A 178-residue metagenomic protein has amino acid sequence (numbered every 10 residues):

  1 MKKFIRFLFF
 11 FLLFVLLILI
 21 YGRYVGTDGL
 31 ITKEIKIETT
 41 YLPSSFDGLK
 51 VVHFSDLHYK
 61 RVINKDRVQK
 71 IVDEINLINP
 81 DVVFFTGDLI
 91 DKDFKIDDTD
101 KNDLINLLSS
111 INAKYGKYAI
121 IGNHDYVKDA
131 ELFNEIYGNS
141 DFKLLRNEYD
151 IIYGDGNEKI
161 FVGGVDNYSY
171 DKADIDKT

Functional and structural regions predicted by a protein language model:
M1-S45: N-terminal membrane-anchoring alpha-helices
K2, I96-D100, V165-K172: Short acidic/polar alpha-helix capping motifs at helix-coil junctions
Y24, I121-H124, D166: Conserved residues at beta->alpha junctions
T32, V51-F54, V162: Hydrophobic residues on conserved beta-strands that form the core of alpha/beta folds
T32-T39, K70, D103-N106, G138-Y149 (+1 more regions): Alpha-helical scaffolding within the catalytic cores of extracellular/periplasmic polymer-degrading hydrolases
S44, Y59, Y126-T178: Conserved catalytic scaffold of divalent metal-dependent phosphoesterases
S45-K143: Membrane-embedded segments
